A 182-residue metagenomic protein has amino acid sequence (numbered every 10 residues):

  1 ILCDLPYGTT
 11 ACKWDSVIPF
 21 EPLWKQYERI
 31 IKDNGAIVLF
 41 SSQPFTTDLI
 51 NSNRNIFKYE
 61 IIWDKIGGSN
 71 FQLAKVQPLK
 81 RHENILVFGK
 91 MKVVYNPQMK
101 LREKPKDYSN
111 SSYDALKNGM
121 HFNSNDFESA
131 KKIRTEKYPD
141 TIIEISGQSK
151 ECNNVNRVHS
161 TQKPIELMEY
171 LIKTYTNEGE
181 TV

Functional and structural regions predicted by a protein language model:
I1-V182: Core catalytic lobe of class I
